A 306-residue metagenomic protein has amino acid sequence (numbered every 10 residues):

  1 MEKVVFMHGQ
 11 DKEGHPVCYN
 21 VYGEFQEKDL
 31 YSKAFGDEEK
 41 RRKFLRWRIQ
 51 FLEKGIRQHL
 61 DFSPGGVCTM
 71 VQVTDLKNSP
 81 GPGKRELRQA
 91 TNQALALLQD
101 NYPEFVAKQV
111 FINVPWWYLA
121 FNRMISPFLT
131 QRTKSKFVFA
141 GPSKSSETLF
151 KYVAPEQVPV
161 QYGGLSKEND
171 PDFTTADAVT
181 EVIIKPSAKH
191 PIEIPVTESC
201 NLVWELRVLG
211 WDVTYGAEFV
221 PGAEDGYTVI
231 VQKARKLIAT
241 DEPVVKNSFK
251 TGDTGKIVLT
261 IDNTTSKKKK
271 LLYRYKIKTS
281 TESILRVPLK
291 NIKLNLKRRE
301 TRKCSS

Functional and structural regions predicted by a protein language model:
M1-S306: Basic, amphipathic alpha-helical/coil surface patches used to engage anionic, phosphate-bearing ligands and membranes
